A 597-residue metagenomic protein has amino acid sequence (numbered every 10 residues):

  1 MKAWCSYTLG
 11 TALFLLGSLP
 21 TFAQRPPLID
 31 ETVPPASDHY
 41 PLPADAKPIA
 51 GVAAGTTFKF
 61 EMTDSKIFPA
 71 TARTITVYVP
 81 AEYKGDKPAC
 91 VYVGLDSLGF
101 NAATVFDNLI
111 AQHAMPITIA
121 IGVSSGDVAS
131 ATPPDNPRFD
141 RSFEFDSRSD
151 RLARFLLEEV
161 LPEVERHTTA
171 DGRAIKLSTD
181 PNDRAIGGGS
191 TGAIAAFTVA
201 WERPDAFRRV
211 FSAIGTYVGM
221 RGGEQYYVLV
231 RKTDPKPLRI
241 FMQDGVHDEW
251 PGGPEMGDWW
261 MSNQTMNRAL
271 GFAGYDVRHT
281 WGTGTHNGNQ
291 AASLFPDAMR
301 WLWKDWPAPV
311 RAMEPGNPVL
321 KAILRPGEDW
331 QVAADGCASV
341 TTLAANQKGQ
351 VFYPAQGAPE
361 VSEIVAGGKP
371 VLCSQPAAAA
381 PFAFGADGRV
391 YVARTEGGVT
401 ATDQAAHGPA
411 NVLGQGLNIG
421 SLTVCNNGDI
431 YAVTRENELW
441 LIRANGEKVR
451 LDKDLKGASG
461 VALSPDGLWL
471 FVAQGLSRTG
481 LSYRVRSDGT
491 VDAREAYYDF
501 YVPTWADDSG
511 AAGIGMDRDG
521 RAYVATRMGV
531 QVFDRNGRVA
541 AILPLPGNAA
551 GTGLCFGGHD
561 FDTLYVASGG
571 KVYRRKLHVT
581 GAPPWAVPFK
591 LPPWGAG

Functional and structural regions predicted by a protein language model:
Q24-A312: Non-catalytic cap/lid and distal C-terminal segments of serine-dependent acyl enzymes
V310-D329, V491, P584-W585: Blade/loop signatures of beta-propeller domains
P315-L320, G327-P359: Beta-strand-rich domains and repeat architectures in extracellular enzymes and scaffolds, especially beta-propellers
W330-D335, G368-S374, H407-G414, E447-K453 (+2 more regions): A short beta-strand motif characteristic of beta-propeller blades
G336-Q350, P376-R394, Q415-E438, L451-W469 (+3 more regions): Beta-rich, blade/repeat-based domains predominating in secreted/periplasmic proteins but also intracellular
Q356, T395, R435-E436, G475 (+5 more regions): Short loop/turn segments immediately following the C-termini of beta-strands
E360-A401, G408-G416: Blade-loop segments of beta-propeller domains
Y483-T490, L577-P584: Short loop/turn segments immediately following beta-strands, especially the blade-tip and inter-blade linker loops
